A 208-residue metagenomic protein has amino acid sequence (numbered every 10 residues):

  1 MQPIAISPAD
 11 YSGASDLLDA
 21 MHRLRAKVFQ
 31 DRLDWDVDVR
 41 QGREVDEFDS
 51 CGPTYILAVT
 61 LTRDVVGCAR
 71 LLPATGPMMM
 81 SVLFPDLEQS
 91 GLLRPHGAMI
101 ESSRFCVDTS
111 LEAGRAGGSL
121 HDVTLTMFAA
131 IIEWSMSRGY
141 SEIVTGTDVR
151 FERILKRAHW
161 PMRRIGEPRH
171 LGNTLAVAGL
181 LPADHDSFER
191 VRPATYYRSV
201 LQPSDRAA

Functional and structural regions predicted by a protein language model:
M1-G42, E47, Y55-V65: Short amphipathic alpha-helix that is part of the acyltransferase structural core
I6-P8, L18-H22, G52-P53, P95-G97 (+3 more regions): Short acidic/polar alpha-helix capping motifs at helix-coil junctions
S12-D19, V149, D186, A194: Generic alpha-helical secondary structure signal
Q41-S90, I100-V107, L181: Conserved donor-binding loop and adjoining core beta-sheet/short helix segment in diverse acyl/aminoacyl transferases
P77-M79, P85-A176: Acyl-donor binding region in acyl/amide transferases
R104, N173-A208: Charge-rich, low-complexity intrinsically disordered segments
